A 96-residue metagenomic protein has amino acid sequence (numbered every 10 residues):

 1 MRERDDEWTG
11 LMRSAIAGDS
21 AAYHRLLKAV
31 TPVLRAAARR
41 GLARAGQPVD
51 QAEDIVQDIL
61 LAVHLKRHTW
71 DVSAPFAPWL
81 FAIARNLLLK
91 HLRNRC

Functional and structural regions predicted by a protein language model:
M1-R2, A17-R25, A36-D58: Short, charged helix-capping/linker segments at alpha-helix termini
R4-G10: Acidic, Ser/Thr- and Pro/Gly-rich low-complexity regulatory segments
L11-A15: Hydrophobic side-chain positions on well-ordered alpha-helices, corresponding to helix-helix packing/interface faces
I16-A17, R40-G46, Q57-P75, N94-C96: Sigma70-family region 2
S20-H24, K28, P32, A36 (+5 more regions): Generic detection of well-ordered alpha-helical segments
L34, A38, L42, R67 (+2 more regions): Hydrophobic-face residues of short alpha-helical interaction/recognition segments
Q51, P75-F76: A conserved beta-strand->loop->alpha-helix hinge within the catalytic CA
